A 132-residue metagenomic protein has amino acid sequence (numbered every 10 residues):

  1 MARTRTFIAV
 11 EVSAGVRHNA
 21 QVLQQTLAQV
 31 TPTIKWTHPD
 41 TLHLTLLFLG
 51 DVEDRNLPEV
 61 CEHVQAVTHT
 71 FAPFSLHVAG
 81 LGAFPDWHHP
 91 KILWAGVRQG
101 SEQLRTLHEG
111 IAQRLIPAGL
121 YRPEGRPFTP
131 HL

Functional and structural regions predicted by a protein language model:
M1-H131: Histidine-dependent nucleotide/RNA phosphoesterase domain, centered on the 2H-phosphoesterase fold with its duplicated
